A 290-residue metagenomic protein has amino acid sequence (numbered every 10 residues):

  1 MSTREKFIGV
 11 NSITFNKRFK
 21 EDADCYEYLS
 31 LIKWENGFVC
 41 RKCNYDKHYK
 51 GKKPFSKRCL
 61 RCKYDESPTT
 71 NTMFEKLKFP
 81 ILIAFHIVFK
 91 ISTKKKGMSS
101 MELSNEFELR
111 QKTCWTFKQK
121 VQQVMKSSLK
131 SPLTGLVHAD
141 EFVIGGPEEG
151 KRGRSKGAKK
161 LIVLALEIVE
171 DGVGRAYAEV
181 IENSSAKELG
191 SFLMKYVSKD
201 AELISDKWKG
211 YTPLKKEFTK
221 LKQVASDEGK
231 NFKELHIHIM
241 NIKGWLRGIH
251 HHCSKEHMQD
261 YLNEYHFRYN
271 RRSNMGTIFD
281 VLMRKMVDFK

Functional and structural regions predicted by a protein language model:
M1-K290: Residue-level recognition of single "structural anchor" positions that define or cap local secondary structure
